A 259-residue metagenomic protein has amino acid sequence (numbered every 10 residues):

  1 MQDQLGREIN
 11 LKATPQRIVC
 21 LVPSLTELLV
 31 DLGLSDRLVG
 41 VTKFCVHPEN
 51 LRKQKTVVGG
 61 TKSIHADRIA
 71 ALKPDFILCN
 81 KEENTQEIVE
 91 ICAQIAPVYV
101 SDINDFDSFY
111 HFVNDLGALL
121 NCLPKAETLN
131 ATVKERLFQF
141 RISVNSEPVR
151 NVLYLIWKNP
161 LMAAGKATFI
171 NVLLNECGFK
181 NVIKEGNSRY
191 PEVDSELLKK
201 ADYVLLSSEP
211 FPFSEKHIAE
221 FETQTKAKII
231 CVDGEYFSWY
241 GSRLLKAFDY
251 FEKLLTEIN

Functional and structural regions predicted by a protein language model:
M1-N259: N-terminal ligand-binding lobe of clamshell/alpha-beta domains
